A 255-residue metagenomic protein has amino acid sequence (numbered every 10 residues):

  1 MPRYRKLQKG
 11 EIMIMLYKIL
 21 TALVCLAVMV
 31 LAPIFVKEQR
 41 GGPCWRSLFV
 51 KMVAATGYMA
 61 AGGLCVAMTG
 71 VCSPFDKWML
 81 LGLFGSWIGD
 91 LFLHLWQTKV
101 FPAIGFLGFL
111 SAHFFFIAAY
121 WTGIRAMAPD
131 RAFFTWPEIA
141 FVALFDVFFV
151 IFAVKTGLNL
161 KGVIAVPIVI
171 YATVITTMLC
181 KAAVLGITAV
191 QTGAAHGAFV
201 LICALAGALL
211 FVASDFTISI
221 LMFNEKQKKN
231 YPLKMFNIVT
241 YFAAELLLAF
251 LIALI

Functional and structural regions predicted by a protein language model:
M1-I14: Short, Lys/Arg-enriched N-terminal segments with co-localized hydrophobic residues within the first ~10-30 amino acids
I14-I255: Polytopic alpha-helical membrane-helix bundles and their juxtamembrane interface segments in multi-pass membrane
